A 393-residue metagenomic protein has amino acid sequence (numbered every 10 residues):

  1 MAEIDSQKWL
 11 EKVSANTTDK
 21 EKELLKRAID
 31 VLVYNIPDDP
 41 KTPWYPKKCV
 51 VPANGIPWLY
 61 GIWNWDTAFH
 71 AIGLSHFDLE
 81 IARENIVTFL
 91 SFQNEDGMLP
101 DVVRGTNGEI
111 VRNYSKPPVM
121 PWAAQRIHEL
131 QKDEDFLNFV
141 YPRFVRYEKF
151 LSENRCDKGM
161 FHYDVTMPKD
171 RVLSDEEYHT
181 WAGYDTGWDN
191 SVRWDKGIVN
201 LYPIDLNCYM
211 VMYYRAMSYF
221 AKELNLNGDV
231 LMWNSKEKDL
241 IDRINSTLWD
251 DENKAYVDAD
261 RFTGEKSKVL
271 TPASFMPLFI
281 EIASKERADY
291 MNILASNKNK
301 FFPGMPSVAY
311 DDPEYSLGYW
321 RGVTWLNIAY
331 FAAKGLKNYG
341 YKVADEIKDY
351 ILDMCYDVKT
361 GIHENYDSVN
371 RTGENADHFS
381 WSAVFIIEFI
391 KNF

Functional and structural regions predicted by a protein language model:
I4-G61, E84-I110, K158-Y202, D242-T324 (+1 more regions): Extended glycan-interaction surfaces of carbohydrate-active proteins
N64-F92, A273-S284, A329-I351: Alpha-helical support elements that line or immediately flank enzyme active sites and cofactor-binding pockets
T67, P121-A124, N207, Y214 (+1 more regions): TPR repeat positional signature
G73, A123-I127, Y213, F220 (+3 more regions): Core register positions within helices of long alpha-helical scaffolds
D96-P118, W122-F136: Aromatic/His-enriched, Gly/Pro-containing loop or helix-boundary segments that lie immediately adjacent to catalytic
W122-C156: Internal, well-ordered domain-core segments that constitute the primary functional module of diverse proteins
I127-F139, M217-M232, Y339: Inter-helical turn/loop segments and adjacent helix faces that build the functional surface of alpha-helical bundle
I204-T247: Active-site neighborhood of glycoside hydrolase catalytic domains
